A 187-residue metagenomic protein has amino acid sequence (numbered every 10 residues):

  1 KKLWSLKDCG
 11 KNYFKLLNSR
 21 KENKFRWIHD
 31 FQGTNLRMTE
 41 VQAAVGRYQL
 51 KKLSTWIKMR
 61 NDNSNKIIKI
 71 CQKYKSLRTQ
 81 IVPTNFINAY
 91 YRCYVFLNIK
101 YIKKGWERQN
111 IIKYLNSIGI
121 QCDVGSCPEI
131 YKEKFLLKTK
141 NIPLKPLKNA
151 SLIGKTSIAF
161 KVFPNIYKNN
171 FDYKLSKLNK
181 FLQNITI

Functional and structural regions predicted by a protein language model:
K1-R92, Y131: Active-site region of PLP-dependent enzymes
L3, V41, R60, I67 (+6 more regions): Generic structural signal for small/hydrophobic residues in well-ordered secondary structure, especially within
K7-N23, K66, I70-C71, R108-P146 (+2 more regions): Conserved PLP cofactor-binding pocket of PLP-dependent enzymes
L53-W56, K104, N149: Residue-level preference for long, well-ordered alpha-helices that form the structural scaffold of enzyme catalytic
S64-N65, I81, Y90-I120: FAD-dependent oxidoreductase catalytic-site/capping-region signature
I81-P83, Y91-K103, E129-I142, K155-K168: Conserved PLP-binding active-site segment of the aspartate aminotransferase-like
K177-I185: C-terminal alpha-helix
